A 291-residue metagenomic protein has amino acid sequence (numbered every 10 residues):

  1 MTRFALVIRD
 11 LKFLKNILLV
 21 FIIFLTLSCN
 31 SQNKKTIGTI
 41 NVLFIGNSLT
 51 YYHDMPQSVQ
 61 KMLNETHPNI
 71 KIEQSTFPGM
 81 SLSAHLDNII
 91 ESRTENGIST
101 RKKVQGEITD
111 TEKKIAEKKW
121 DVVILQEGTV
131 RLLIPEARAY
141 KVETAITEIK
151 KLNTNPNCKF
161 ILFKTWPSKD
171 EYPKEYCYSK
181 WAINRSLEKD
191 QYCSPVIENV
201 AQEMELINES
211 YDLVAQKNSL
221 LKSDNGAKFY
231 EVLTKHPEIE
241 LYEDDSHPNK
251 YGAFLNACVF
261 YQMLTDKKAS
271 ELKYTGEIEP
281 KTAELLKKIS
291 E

Functional and structural regions predicted by a protein language model:
M1-L14: N-terminal secretory signal peptides that target proteins for export/translocation
L14-V20: Sec-dependent signal peptide recognition, specifically the positively charged N-region followed immediately by
L27-S28: C-terminal motif of bacterial Sec signal peptides marking the signal peptidase cleavage site
T36-I40: A short, charged/proline- and glycine-enriched loop that marks the coil->beta-strand transition at the N-terminal
N41, Y51-A139, P156: Conserved SGNH/GDSL esterase-like catalytic core that processes O-acyl groups on lipids and polysaccharides
I108-S246, K250: Alpha-helical cap/lid subdomain in secreted, periplasmic, or secretory-pathway luminal O-acyl-processing enzymes
N218, I239-E291: Conserved catalytic region of serine esterases and O-acyltransferases that act on ester linkages in lipids
